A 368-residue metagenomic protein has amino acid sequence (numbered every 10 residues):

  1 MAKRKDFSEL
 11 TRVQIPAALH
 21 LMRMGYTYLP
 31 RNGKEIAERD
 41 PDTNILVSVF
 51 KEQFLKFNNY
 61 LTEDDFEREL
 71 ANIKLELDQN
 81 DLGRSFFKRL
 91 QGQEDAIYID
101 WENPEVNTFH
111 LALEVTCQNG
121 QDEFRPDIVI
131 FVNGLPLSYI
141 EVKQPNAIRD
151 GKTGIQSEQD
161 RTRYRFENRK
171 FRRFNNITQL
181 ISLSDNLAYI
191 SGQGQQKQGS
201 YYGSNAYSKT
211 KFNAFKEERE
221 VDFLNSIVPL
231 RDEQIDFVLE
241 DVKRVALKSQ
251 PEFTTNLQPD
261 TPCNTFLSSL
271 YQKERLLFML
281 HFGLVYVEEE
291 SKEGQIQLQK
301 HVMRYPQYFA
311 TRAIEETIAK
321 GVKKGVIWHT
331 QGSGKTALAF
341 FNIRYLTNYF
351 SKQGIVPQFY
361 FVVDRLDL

Functional and structural regions predicted by a protein language model:
A2-V363, D367: ATP-dependent helicase/translocase motor core
